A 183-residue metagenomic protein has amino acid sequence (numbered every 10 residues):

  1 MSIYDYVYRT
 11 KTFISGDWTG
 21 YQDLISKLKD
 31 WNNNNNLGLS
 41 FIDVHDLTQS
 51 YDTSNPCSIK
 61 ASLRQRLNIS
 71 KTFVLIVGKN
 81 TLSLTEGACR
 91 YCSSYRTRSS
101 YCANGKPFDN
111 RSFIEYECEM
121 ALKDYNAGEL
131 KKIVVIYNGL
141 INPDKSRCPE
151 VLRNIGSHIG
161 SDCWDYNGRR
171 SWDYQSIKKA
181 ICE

Functional and structural regions predicted by a protein language model:
M1-T72, K179-E183: Conserved N-terminal substructure of TIR/SEFIR domains
S2-V7, K11, Y137-E183: C-terminal interaction surface of TIR/SEFIR-family domains
Y21-L24, L82-E86, I141-P149: Short catalytic/ligand-binding loop motif for oxyanion handling, primarily in non-cytosolic enzymes, centered on
N33-L39, L122-K132, S157-G160: Structural alpha-beta junctions
I42-D46, F73-T81, N138: Short loop/turn segments at strand-loop or loop-helix junctions that form parts of catalytic or ligand-binding pockets
N80, F113, D124-P143: Short beta-alpha junction loops
T81-D124: Conserved TIR/SEFIR loop-to-helix hotspot centered on a Trp-containing motif with a nearby acidic residue
